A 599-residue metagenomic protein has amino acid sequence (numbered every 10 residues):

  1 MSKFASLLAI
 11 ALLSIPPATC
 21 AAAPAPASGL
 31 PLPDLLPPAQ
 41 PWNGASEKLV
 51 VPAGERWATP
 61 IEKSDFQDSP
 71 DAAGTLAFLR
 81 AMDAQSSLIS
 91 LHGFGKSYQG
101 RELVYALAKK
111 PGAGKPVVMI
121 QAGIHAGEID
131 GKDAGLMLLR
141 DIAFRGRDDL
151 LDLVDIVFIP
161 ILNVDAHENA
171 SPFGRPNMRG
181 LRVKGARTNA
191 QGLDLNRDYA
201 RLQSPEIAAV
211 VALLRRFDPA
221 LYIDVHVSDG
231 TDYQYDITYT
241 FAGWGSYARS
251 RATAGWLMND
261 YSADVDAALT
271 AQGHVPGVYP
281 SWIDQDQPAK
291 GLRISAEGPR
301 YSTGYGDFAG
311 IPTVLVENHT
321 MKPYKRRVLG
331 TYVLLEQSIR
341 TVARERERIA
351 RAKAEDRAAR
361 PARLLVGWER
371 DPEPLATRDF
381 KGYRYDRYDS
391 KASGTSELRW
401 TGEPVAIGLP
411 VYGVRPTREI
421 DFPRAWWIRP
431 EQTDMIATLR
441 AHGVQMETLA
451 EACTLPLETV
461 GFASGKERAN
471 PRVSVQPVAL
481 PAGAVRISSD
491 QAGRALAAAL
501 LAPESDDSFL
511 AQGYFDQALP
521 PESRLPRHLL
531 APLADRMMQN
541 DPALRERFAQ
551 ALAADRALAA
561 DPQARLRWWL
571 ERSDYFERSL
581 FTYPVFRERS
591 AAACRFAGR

Functional and structural regions predicted by a protein language model:
F4, C20-R599: Structured catalytic-domain cores with a bias toward divalent-metal coordination
S6-P17: Bacterial N-terminal signal peptides
